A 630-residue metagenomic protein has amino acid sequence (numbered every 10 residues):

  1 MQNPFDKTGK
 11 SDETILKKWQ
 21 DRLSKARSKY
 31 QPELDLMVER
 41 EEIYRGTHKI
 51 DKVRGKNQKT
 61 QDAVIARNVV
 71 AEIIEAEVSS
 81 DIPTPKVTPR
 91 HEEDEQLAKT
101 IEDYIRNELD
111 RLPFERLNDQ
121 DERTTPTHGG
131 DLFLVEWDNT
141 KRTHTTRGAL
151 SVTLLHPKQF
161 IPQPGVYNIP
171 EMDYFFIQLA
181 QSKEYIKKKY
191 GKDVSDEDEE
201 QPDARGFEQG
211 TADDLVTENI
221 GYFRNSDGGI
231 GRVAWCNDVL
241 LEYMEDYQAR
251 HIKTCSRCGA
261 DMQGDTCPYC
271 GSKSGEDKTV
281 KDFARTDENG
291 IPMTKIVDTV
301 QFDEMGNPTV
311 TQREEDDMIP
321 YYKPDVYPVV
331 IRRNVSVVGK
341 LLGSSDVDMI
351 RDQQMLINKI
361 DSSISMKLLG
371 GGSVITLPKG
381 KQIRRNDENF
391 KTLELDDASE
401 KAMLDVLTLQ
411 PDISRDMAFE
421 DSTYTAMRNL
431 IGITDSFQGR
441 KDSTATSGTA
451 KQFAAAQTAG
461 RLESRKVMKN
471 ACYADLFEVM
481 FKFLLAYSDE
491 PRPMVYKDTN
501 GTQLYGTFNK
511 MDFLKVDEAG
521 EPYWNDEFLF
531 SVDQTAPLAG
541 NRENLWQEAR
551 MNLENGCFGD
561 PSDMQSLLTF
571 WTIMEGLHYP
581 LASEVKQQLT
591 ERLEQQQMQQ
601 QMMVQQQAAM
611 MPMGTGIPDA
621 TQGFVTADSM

Functional and structural regions predicted by a protein language model:
M1-K56, N118, T125, F133 (+12 more regions): C-terminal anchoring/interaction modules
M1-N168, S182: Extended assembly-interface regions of large multimeric machines
H156, K183, D198-Y222: Extended, low-structure N-terminal and interdomain regions that function as secretion/translocation signals
D213-L241, K253-T254: A broadly conserved sequence feature marking short terminus-proximal activation segments in nucleic acid-centric
P328, R333-N334, D352, N389: Noncatalytic, helix-rich "gating/capping" subdomain that lines the substrate-entry/channel surface of large enzyme
V335-V338, S344, I357: Protruding loop/beta-arch "assembly-hinge" segments enriched in small, turn-prone residues
L342-I350: Acidic/polar low-complexity segments with low predicted structural confidence
